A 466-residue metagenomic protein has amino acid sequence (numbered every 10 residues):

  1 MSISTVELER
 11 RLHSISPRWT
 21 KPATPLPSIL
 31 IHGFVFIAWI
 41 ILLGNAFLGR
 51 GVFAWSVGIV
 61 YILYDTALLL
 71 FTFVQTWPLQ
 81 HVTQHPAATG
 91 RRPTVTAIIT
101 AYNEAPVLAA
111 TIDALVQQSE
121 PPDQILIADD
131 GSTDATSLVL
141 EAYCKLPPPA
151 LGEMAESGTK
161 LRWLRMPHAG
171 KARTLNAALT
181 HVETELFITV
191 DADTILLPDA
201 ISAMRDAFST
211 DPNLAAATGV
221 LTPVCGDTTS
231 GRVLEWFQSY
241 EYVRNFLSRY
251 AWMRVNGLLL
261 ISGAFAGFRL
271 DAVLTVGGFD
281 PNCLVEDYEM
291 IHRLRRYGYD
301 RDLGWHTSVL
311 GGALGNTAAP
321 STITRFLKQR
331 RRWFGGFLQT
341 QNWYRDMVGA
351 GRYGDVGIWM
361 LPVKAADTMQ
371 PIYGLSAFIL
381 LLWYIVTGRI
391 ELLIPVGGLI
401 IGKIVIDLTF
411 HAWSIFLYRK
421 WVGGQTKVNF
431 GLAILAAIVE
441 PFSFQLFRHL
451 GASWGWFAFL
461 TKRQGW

Functional and structural regions predicted by a protein language model:
I3-A110: N-proximal low-complexity "stem/linker" segments adjacent to membrane-targeting elements
L42-L79, A87-T89, K364-L460: Membrane-embedded multi-pass helical conduit in multi-pass membrane proteins, especially envelope-biosynthetic
P93-T96, Q124, L274, E289: Cell-envelope/extracellular polymer assembly enzymes that use nucleotide-activated donors
D113-P167: Acidic donor-binding segment of Leloir-type glycosyltransferases
P149-W163, P167, A172-T180, T184 (+4 more regions): Long helical/loop segments within the catalytic core of UDP-sugar-dependent glycosyltransferases, especially the large
F187: Short aromatic/hydrophobic "clamp" motif used to bind/position activated sugar donors
A272-T275, C283-V309: A short, conserved alpha-helix in the catalytic core of glycosyltransferases
W305-R325: Active-site donor/metal-binding and catalytic loop motifs of nucleotide-sugar-dependent glycosylation enzymes
